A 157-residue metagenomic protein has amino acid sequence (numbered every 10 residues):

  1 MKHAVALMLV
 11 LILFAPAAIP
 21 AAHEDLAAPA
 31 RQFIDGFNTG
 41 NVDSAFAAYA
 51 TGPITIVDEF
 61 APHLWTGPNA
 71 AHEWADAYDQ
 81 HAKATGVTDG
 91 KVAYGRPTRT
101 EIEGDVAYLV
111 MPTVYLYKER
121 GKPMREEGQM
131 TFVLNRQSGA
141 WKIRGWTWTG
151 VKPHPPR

Functional and structural regions predicted by a protein language model:
M1-A4: Positively charged n-region of N-terminal signal peptides that target proteins for export
L9, A15-A48, L64, H154-R157: Short, low-complexity N-terminal intrinsically disordered segments enriched in polar/charged residues
D43, A47-I102: A solvent-exposed, acidic/Ser-Thr-rich amphipathic alpha-helical stretch
A84, L116-R125: Short, cysteine-centered beta-strand-loop-beta hairpins and adjacent loop/turn segments enriched in charged/polar
V92, G104-Y115: A short hydrophobic beta-strand element
G95-T100, T113-Y115, Q129-N135: Hydrophobic/aromatic beta-strand elements that line small-molecule binding cavities or substrate pockets in beta-rich
R99-A107, K122, L134-A140: A short, structured loop/turn motif at beta-sheet edges
R125-P156: Short beta-strand edge/turn micro-motifs at domain boundaries
